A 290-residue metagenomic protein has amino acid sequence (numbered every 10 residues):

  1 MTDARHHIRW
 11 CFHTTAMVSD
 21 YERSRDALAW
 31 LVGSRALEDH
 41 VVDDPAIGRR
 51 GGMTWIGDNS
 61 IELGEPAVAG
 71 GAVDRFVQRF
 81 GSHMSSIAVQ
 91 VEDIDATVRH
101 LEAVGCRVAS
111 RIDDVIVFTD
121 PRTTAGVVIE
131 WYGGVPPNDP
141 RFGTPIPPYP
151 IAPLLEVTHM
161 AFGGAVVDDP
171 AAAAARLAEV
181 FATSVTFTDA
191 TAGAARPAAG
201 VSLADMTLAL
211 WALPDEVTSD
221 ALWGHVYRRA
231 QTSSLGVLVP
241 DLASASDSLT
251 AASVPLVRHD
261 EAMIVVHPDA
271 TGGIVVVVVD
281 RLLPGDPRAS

Functional and structural regions predicted by a protein language model:
M1-R25, M84-V89, P136-A175, T232-L235 (+1 more regions): N-terminal beta-strand motif that seeds the catalytic metal site of vicinal oxygen chelate
M1-R5, E62, D95-V157, A199-A204 (+3 more regions): Vicinal oxygen chelate
T2-G71, A251: An N-terminus-focused feature that recognizes amino-terminal "leader" regions
W10-S19, G51-W55, V73-V98, T119-D120 (+3 more regions): Vicinal oxygen chelate
D20-R35, I94-V104, D169-V185, A245-A251: Amphipathic alpha-helical segments
P45-G48, H83, D113-V115, G193-P197 (+1 more regions): Short acidic/glycine-enriched loop/turn segments that link adjacent beta-strands
E62-H83, I87, L213-E216, D280: DNA polymerase sliding clamps and clamp-related checkpoint/processivity subunits
H159-T207: Aromatic-anchored, glycine/proline-accented short structural segments that stabilize local strand-turns or short
